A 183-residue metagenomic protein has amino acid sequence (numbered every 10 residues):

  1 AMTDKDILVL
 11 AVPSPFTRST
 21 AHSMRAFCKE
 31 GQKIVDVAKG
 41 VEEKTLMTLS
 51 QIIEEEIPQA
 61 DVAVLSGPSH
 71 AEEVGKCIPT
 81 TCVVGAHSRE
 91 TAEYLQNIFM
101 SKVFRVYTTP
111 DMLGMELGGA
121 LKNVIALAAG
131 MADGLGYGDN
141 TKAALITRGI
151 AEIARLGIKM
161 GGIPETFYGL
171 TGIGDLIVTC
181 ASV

Functional and structural regions predicted by a protein language model:
A1-M2, L170: Structural alpha-helical scaffold elements that stabilize or flank donor/cofactor-binding regions in carbohydrate
M2-T3, I7-P79, L95: Rossmann-like NAD(P)(H) cofactor-binding subdomain of soluble oxidoreductases
F16, F27, I52-D61, P79-T166: Internal alpha-helical scaffold of NAD(P)-dependent oxidoreductase catalytic cores
V37, L65, T109-D111, L170: Conserved beta-strand termini and adjacent loop/short-helix elements that scaffold enzyme active sites in alpha/beta
V41-E43, G114-E116, V178: Short, small-residue-enriched loops and turns at beta-alpha junctions that line or gate enzyme active sites
G161-V183: C-terminal substrate-binding/catalytic lobe of Rossmann-fold NAD(P)-dependent oxidoreductases
